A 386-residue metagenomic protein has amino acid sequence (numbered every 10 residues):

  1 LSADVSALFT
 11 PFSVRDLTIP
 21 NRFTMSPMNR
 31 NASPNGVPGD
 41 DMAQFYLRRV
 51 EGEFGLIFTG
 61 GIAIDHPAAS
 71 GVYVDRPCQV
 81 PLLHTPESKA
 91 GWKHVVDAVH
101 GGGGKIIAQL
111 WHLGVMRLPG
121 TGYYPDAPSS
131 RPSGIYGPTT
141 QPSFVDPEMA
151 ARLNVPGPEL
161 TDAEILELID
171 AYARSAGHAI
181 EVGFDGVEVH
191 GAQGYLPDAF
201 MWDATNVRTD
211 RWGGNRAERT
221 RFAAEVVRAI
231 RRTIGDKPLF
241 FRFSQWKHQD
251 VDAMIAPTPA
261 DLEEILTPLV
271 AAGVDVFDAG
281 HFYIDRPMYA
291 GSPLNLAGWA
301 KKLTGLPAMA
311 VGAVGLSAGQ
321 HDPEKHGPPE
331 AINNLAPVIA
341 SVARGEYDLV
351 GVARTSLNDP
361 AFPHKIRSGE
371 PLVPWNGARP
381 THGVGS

Functional and structural regions predicted by a protein language model:
L1-S386: Flavin-dependent oxidoreductase catalytic cores
